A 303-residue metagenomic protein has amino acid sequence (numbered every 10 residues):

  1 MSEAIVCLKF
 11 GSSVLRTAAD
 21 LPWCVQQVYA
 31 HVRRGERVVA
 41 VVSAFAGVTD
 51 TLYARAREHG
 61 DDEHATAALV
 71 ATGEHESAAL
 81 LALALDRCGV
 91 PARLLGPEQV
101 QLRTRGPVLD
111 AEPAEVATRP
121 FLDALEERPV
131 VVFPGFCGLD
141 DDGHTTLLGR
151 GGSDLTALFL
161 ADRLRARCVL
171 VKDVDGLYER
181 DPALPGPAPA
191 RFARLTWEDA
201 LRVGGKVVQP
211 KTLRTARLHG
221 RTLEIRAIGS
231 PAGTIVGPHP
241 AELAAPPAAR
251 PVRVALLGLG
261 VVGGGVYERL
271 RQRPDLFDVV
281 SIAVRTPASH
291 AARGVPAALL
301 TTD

Functional and structural regions predicted by a protein language model:
M1-R217: Nucleotide/pyrophosphate-binding catalytic subdomain
A114, I228-P251: Long, charged amphipathic helices and adjacent flexible linkers at domain junctions
K206-G237: A conserved active-site cap/scaffold subdomain adjacent to cofactor or substrate pockets
V254-L256: Hydrophobic Val/Ile/Leu positions in short beta-strands of Rossmann-like dinucleotide-binding domains
L259: Glycine-rich Rossmann-fold phosphate-binding loop(s) that bind the pyrophosphate of adenine dinucleotide cofactors
G263-G264: N-terminal Rossmann-fold NAD(P) dinucleotide-binding loop
R273-G294: NAD(P)-binding Rossmann-fold cofactor-contacting core
A298-D303: Short acidic low-complexity segments
